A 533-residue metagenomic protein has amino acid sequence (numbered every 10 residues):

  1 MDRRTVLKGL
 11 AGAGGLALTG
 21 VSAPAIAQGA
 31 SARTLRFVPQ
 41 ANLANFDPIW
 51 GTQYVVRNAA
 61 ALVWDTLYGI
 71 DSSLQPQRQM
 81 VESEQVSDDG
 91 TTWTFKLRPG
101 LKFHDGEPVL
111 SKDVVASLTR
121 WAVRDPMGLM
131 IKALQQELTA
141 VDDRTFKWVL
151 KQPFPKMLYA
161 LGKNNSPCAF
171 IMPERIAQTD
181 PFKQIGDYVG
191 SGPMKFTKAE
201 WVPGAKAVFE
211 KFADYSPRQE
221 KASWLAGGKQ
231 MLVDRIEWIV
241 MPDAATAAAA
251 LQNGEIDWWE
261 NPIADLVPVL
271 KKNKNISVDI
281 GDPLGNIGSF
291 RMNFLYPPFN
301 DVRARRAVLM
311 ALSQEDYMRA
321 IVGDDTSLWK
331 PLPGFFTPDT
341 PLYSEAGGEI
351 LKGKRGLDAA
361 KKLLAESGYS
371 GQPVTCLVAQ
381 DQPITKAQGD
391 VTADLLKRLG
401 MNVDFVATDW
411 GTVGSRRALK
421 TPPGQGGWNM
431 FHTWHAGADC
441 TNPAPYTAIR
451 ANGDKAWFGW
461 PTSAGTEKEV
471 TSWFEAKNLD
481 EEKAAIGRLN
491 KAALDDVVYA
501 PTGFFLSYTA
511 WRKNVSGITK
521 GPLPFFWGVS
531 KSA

Functional and structural regions predicted by a protein language model:
V38-D88, T119, V189: N-terminal lobe/hinge region of extracytoplasmic solute-binding protein
E82-M127, V141, K147-V149, A247-A250 (+1 more regions): Aromatic- and charge-enriched surface segment that lines or borders ligand/interaction sites
K96, M130-V202: Surface-exposed binding/hinge segments that line and control ligand-binding clefts or catalytic entry sites
M194, S327-E366, Q380-A387: Structural transition elements
P217-V269, N402: Ligand-site clamp/hinge motif
L295, F299-T340, A387-Q388, A493-G503: Periplasmic-binding protein-like
G353, D404-S415, P443-K513, A533: Extracytoplasmic/peripheral linker and loop segments enriched in polar/acidic and small residues with frequent Thr/Pro
W511-A533: Long beta-strand-rich cores associated with HINT superfamily self-processing modules
